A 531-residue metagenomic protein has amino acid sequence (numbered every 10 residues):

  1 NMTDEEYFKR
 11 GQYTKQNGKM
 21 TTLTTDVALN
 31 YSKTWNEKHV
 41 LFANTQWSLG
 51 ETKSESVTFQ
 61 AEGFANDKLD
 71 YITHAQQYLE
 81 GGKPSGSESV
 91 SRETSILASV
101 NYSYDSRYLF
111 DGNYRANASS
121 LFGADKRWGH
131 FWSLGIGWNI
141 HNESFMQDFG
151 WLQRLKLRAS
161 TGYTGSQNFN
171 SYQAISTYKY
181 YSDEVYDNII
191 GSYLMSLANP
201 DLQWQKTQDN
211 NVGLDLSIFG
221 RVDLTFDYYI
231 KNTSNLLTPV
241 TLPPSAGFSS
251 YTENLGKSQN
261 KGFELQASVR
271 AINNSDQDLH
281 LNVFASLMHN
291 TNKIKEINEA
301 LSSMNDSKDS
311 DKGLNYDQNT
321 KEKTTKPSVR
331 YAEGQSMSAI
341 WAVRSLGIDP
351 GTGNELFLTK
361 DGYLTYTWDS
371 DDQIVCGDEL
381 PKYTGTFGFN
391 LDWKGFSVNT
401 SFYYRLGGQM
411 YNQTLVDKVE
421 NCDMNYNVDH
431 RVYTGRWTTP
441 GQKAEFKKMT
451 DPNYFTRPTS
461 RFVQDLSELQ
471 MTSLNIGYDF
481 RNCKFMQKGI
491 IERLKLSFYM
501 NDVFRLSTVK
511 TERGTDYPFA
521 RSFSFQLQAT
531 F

Functional and structural regions predicted by a protein language model:
N1-T3, Y7-T320, P458-F531: Extracellular/periplasmic, surface-exposed regions of secreted and cell-surface proteins
M2-Q12, L69-S89, S182-M195, D311-C376 (+1 more regions): Flexible glycine-rich, low-complexity coil/linker segments exposed to the extracellular/periplasmic environment
S119, P350, R405-L494, M500: Extracytoplasmic gating/loop element in the C-terminal half of outer-membrane beta-barrel translocons and assembly
G256-P381, R405-G408, T414: Gram-negative outer-membrane beta-barrel transporters
G385: Extra-cytoplasmic beta-strand recognition segments
S401-Y403: Transmembrane alpha-helix/helix-exit interface in multi-pass inner-membrane proteins
